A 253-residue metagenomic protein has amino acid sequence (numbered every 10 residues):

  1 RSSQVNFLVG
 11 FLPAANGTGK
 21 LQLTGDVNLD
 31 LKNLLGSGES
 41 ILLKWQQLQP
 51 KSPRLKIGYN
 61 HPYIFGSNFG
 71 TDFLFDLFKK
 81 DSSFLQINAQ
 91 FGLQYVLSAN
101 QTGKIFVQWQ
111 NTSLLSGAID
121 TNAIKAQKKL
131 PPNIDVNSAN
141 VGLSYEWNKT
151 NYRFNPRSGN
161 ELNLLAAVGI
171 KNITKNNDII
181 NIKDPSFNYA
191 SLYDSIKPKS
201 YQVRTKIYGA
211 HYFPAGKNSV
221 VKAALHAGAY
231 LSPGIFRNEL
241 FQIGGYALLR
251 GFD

Functional and structural regions predicted by a protein language model:
R1-E161: Gram-negative/organellar outer-membrane beta-barrel architecture
F7-T18, L130-I134, S138-D253: C-terminal outer-membrane beta-barrel translocator/porin domains of Gram-negative envelope proteins and their
